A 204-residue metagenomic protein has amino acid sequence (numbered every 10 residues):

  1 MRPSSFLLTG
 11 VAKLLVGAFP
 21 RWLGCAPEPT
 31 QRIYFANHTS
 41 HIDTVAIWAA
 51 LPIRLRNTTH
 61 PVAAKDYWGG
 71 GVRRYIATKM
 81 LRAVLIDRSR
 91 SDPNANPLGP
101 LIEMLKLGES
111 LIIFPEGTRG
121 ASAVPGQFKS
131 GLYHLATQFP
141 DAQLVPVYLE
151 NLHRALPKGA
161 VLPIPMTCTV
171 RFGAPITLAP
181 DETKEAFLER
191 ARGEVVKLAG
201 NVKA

Functional and structural regions predicted by a protein language model:
M1-F19, G69-R82, L156, A160-P165: Alpha-helical membrane-targeting segments
R2, F6-H38, K106: Helix-to-loop junction immediately C-terminal to a conserved catalytic motif
K13, I42-A46, G131-H134: Short amphipathic alpha-helical face segments that pack within enzyme cores and frequently flank/anchor catalytic
G17-L23, I47-A49, L98-G99, L132 (+1 more regions): A generic local structural motif
G24-A26, F35, I42-A49, A63-A64 (+3 more regions): N-terminal/domain-start segments enriched in small and hydrophobic, helix-friendly residues, covering either
E28-R90: Catalytic core of membrane glycerolipid acyltransferases/transacylases, capturing the structured, soluble-facing
T30-Q31, N57, L107-E109, A142: Short coil/turn segments at beta-strand junctions that form active-site/ligand-binding loops
Y75, S110, S122-E185: A cross-family acyltransferase "interaction/gating" segment
